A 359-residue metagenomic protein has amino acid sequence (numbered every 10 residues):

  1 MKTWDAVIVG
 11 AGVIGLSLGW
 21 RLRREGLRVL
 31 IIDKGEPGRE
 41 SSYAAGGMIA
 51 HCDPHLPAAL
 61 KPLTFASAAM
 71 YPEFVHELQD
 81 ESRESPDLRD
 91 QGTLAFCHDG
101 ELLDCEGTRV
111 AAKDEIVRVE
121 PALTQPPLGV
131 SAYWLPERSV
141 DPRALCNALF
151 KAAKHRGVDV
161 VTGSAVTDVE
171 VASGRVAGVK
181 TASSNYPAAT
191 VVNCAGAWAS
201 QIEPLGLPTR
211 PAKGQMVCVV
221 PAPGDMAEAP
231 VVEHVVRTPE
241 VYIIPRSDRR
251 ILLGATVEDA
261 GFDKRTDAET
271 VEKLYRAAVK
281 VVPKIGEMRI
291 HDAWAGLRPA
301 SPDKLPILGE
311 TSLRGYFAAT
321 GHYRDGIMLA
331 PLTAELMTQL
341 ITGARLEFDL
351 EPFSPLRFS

Functional and structural regions predicted by a protein language model:
K2-I14, L30: Beta1/beta-strand and adjacent pyrophosphate-binding region of the FAD-binding site in flavoprotein oxidoreductases
W20-R24, G47-I49, E84-R89, N185-Y186 (+1 more regions): Active-site substrate-recognition segment that forms the wall of the catalytic cavity or substrate channel
R23-A44: Glycine-rich FAD pyrophosphate-binding loop
G47-A122, L128-G129, A277-V279: Dinucleotide-binding Rossmann-like beta1-alpha1 core, especially the glycine-rich loop that anchors the ADP
P62, D99-G100, A132-K151, R265-T270 (+1 more regions): Short beta-strand to alpha-helix junction loop
A132-T190, C194: Helical element adjacent to the flavin cofactor pocket in flavoenzyme catalytic cores
P142, V282-S359: C-terminal catalytic lobe of FAD-dependent flavoproteins
